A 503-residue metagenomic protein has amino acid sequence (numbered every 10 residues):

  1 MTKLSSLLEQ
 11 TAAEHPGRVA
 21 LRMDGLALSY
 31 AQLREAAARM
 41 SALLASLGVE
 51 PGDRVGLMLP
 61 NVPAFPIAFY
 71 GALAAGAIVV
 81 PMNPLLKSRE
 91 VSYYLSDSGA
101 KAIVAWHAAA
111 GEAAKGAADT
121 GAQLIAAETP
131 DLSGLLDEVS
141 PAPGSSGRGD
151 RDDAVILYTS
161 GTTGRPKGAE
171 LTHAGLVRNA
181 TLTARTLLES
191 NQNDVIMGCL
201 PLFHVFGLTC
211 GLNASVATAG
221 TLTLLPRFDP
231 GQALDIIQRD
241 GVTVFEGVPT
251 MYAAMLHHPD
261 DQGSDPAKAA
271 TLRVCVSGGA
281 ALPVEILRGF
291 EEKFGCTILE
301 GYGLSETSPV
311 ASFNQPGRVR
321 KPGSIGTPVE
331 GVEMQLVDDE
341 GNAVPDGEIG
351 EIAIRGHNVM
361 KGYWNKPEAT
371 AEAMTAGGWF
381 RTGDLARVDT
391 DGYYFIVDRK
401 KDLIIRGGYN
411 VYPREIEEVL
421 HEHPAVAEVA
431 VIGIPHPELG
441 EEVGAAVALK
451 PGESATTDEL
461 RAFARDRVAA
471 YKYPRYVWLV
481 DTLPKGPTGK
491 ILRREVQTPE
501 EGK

Functional and structural regions predicted by a protein language model:
E9, G17-V62, P66-Y70, K87-S92: Conserved AMP-binding/adenylate-forming core of the ANL superfamily
G17, S140-Y158, R165, E189-V195: Conserved pre-ATP/AMP-binding loop-to-beta segment of ANL
S29-A31, A154-A180: Conserved AMP-binding A3 loop
D53-R54, P60-V80, P84-S88, S96-A102 (+4 more regions): A short helix-loop-beta submotif of the ANL/AMP-binding
L86, I103, F245, E340 (+7 more regions): AMP-binding/adenylate-forming catalytic core of the ANL superfamily
A108-D150, R165-P166, H258-P259: ANL superfamily adenylate-forming
V177-V195, V205-V244, H258-Q262: Conserved AMP-binding/adenylation subdomain of ANL enzymes
R239-G247, H257-R320, E333: Gly/Ser/Thr-rich phosphate-binding loop
